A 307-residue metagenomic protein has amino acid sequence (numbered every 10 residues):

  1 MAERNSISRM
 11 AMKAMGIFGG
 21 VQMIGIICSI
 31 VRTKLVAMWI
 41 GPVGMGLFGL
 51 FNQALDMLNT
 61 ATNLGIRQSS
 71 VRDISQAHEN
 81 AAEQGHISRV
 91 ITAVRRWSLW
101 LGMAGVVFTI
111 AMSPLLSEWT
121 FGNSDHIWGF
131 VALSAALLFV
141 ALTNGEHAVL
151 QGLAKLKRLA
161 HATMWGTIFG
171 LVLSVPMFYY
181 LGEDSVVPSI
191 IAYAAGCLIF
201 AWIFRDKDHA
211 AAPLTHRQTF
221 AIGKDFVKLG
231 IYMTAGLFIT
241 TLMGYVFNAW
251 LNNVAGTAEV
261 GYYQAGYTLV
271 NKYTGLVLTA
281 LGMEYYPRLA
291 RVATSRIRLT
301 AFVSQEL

Functional and structural regions predicted by a protein language model:
M1-S29, G85-A93, H216-G236, T300 (+1 more regions): N-terminal membrane topogenesis motif
A2, L35, S70, H147-G152 (+6 more regions): C-terminal transmembrane helix end/exit motif
A14-Q22, D56, S98, G102 (+8 more regions): Residue-level signature of transmembrane alpha-helical cores of multipass secondary-active transporters and flippases
K34-L35, G46-N63, R96, Y232 (+2 more regions): Alpha-helical transmembrane segments of polytopic membrane transporters and translocases
N63-N80, G152, G266, V270-L307: Helix-loop junctions and terminal segments of transmembrane helices in multi-pass membrane transport/translocation
T92-F121, V172, Y179, V277 (+1 more regions): Alpha-helical transmembrane segments of multi-pass membrane transport and lipid-handling proteins
L99, M103, V107, A111 (+3 more regions): Alpha-helical transmembrane segments of multi-pass membrane proteins
I127, V131, A160-H209, L229 (+1 more regions): Hydrophobic alpha-helical transmembrane segments
